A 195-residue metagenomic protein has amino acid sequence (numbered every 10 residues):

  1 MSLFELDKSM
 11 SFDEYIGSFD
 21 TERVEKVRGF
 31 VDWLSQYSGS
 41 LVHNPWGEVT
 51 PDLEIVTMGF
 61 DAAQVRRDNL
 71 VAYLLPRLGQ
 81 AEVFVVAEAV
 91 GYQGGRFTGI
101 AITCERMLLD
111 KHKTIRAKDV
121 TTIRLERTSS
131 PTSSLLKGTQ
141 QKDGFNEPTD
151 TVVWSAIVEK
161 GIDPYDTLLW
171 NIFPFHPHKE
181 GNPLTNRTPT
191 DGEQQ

Functional and structural regions predicted by a protein language model:
S2-Q195: A polyanion-binding, active-site-adjacent surface
